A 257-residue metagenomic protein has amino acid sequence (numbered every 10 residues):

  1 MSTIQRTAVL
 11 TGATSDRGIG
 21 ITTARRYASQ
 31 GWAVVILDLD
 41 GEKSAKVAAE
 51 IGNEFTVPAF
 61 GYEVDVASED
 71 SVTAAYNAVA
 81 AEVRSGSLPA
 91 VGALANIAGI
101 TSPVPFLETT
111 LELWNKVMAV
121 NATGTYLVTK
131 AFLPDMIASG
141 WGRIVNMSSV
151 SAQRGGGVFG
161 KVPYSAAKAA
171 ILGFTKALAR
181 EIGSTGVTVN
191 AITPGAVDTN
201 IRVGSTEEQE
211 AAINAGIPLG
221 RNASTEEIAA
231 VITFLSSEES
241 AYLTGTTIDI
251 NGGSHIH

Functional and structural regions predicted by a protein language model:
S2, R221, T233, T244-H257: Short C-terminal tail/terminal secondary-structure segment of NAD(P)H-dependent dehydrogenase/reductase domains
S2-V34: Canonical Rossmann dinucleotide-binding motif of NAD(H)/NADP(H)-dependent dehydrogenases/reductases, specifically
I97-S102, G253: Conserved NAD(P)H cofactor-binding loop of Rossmann-fold oxidoreductase domains
P105-F106, L113-N115, R202, Q209 (+1 more regions): Substrate-binding pocket helix/loop in short-chain dehydrogenase/reductase
T129, A167, T175: Active-site helix of classical SDR
P134, K176, R180-S184, A241: Alpha-helical segment proximal to the catalytic Tyr-Lys
S149: Residue(s) in the substrate-gating loop at a strand-loop-helix junction that position the organic substrate next
